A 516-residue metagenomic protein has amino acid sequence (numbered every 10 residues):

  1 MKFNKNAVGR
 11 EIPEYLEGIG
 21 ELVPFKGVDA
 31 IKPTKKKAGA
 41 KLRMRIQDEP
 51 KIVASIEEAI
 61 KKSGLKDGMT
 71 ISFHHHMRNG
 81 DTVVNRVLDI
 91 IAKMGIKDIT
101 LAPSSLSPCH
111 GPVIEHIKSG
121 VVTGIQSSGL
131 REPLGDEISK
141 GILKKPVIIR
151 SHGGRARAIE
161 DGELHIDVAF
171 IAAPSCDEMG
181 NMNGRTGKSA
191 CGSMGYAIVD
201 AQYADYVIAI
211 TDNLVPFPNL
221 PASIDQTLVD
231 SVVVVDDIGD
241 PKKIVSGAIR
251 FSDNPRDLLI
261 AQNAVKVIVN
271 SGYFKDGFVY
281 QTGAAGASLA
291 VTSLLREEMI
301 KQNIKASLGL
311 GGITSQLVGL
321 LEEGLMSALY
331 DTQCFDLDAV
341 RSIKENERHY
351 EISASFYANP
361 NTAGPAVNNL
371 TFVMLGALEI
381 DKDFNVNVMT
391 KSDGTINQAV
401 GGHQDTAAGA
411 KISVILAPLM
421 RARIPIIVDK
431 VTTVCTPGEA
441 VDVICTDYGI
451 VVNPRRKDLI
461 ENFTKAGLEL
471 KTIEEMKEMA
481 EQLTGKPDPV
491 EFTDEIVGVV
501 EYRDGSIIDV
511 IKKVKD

Functional and structural regions predicted by a protein language model:
K2-D516: Conserved alpha/beta enzyme-core scaffold
